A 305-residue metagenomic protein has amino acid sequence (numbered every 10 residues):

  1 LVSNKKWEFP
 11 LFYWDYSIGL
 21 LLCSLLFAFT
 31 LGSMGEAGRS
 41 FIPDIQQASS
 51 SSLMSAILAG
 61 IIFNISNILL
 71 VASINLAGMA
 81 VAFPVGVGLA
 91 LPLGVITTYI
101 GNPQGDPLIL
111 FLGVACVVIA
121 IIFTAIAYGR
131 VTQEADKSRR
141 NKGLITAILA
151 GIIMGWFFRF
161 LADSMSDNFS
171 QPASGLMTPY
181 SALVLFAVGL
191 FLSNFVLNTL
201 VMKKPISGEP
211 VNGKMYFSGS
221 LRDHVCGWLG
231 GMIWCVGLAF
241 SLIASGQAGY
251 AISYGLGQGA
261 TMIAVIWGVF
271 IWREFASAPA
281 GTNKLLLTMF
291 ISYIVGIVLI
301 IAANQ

Functional and structural regions predicted by a protein language model:
L1-Q305: Polytopic alpha-helical membrane proteins, predominantly small-molecule transporters/carriers
